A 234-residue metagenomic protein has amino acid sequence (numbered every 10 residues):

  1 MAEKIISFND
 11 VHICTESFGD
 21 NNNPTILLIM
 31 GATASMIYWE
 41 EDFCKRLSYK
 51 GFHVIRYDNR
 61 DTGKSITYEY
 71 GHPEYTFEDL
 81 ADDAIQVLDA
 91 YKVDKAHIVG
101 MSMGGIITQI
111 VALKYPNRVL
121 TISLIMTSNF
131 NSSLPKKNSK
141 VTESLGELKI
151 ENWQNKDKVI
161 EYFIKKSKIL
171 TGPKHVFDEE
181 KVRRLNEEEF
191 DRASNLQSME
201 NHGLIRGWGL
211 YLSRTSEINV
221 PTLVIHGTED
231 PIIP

Functional and structural regions predicted by a protein language model:
N9-T67: Conserved HGGG/HGGXW glycine-rich cap/lid loop of the alpha/beta-hydrolase fold
M30, A96, G100-S102, G227: Conserved alpha/beta-hydrolase "nucleophile elbow" surrounding the catalytic nucleophile
R60-E78, L145-G146: Cap/lid segment of the alpha/beta-hydrolase catalytic domain
E78-A96: Conserved acidic catalytic loop of the alpha/beta-hydrolase fold
G105-P116, I122: Short glycine-enriched nucleophile-adjacent loop and the immediately C-terminal alpha-helix near the catalytic center
L120-Q154: Flexible "cap/lid" loop of the alpha/beta hydrolase fold
T142-S213, V220: Alpha/beta-hydrolase
I218, V224-H226, D230: Short beta-strand/loop motif that positions the catalytic acidic residue of the alpha/beta-hydrolase fold
